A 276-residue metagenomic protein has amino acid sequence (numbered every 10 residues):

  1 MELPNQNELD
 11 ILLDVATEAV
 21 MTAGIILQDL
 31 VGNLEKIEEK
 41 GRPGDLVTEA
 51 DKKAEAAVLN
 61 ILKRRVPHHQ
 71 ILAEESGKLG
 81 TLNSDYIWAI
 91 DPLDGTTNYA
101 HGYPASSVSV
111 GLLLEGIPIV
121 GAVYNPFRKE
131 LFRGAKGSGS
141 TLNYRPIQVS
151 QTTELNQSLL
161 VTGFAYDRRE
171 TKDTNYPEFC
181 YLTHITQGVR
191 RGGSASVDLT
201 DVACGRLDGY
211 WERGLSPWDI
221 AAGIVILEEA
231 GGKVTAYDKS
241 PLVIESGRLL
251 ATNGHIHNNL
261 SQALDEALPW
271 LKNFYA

Functional and structural regions predicted by a protein language model:
M1-L93, H255, Q262, L271-A276: N-terminal subdomain of lithium-sensitive/metallo-dependent phosphomonoesterases centered on the IMPase/IPPase/PAP
A23, L27, D51, L62 (+7 more regions): Residue-level signal for inorganic ion chemistry
N33, S106, G134-S138, E228 (+1 more regions): A short, compositionally biased
E39, G80-L82, H101, E115 (+4 more regions): Solvent-exposed alpha-helices and their adjacent loops that cap or buttress functional pockets in soluble metabolic
K52, A56, E75, P92-G95 (+6 more regions): Generic detector of well-ordered alpha-helical packing
L82-T141: DPxDG-like acidic metal-binding loop motif
G116, Y144-P146, K239: Residue-level detection of beta-strand-connecting loop/turn positions
Q148-A276: An extended, acidic
